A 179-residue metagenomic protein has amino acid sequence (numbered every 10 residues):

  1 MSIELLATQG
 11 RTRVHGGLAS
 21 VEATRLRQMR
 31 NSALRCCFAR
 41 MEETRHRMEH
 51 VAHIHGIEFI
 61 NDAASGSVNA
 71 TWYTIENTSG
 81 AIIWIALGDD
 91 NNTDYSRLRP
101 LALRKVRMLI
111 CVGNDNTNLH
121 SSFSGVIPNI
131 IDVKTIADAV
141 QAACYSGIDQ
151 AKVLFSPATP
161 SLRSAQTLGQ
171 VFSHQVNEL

Functional and structural regions predicted by a protein language model:
I3-T12, A19-R30, C36-L179: ATP-dependent carboxylate-amine ligase
